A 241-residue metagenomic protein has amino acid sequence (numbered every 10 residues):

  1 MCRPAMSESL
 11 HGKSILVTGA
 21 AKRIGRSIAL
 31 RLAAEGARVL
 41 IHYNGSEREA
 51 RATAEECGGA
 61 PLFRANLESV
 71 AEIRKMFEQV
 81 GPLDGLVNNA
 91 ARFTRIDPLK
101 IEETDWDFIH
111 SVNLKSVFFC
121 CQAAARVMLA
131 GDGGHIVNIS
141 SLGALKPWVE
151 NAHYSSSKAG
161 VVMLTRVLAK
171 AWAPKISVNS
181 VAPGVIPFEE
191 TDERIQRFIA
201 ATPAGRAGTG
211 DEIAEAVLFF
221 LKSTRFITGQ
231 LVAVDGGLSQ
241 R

Functional and structural regions predicted by a protein language model:
S14, A21-R23: Conserved glycine-rich cofactor-binding loop
D97-P98, E102-D107, I136, F198: Substrate-binding pocket helix/loop in short-chain dehydrogenase/reductase
C121, S157, T165: Active-site helix of classical SDR
R126, A169-P174: Alpha-helical segment proximal to the catalytic Tyr-Lys
S141: Residue(s) in the substrate-gating loop at a strand-loop-helix junction that position the organic substrate next
A173-S177, T228-G229: Short, small/polar-rich loop/turn modules that mediate ligand/substrate recognition or access, typified
G210-V234, S239: C-terminal substrate-recognition "lid" of short-chain dehydrogenase/reductases
